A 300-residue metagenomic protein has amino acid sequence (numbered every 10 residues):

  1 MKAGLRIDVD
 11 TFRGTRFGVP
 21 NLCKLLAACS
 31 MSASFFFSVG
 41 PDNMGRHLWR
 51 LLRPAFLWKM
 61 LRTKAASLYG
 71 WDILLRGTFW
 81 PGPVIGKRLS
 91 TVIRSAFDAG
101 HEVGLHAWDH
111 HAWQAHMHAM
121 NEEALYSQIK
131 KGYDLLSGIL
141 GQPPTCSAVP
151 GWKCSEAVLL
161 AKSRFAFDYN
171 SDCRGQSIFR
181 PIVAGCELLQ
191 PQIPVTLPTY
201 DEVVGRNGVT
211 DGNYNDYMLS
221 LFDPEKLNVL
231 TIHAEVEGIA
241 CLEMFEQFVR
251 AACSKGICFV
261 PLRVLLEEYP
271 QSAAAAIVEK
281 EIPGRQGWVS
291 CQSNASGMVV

Functional and structural regions predicted by a protein language model:
M1-C146, G151-P191, V209-L230, E237-V300: Catalytic alpha-helical scaffold of carbohydrate-active enzymes acting on polysaccharides/glycoconjugates
Q192-R206: Positively charged, amphipathic and often flexible ligand-engagement surfaces
Y200, I232-E235: Active-site clefts of carbohydrate-active enzymes
